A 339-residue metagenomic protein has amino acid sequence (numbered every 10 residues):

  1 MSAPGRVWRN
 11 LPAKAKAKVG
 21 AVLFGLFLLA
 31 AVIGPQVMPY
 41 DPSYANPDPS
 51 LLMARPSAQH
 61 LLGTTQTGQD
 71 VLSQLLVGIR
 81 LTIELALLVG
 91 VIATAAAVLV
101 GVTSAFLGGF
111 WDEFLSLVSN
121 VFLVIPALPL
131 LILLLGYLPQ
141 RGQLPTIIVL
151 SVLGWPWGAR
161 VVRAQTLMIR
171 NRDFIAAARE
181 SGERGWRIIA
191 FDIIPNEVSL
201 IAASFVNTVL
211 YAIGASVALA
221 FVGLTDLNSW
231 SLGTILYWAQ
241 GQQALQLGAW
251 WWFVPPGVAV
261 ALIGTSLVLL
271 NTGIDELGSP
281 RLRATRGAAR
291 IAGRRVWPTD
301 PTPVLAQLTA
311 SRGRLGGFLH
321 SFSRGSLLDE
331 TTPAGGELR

Functional and structural regions predicted by a protein language model:
M1-T94, V98, V102-T103, F110-E113 (+4 more regions): Gly/Trp-centered helix-boundary motif
P4-W8, T64, L72, L76 (+9 more regions): Alpha-helical membrane-protein architecture signal
V22-G25, L76, L88-A95, V118 (+6 more regions): Hydrophobic residues within alpha-helical transmembrane segments of multi-pass solute transporters/permease subunits
F27, V102, I132, G136 (+5 more regions): Transmembrane alpha-helix boundary and packing residues in multipass membrane permease domains and related
L61, A95-A96, A105-R172, L200-A202: Generic hydrophobic transmembrane alpha-helix motif, especially the helices
R80-A96, W186-A218: Transmembrane alpha-helices
L123, G136-L138, T166, N207-T208 (+2 more regions): Glycine-rich helix-loop "coupling/hinge" segments at transmembrane-helix boundaries in multipass transporters
